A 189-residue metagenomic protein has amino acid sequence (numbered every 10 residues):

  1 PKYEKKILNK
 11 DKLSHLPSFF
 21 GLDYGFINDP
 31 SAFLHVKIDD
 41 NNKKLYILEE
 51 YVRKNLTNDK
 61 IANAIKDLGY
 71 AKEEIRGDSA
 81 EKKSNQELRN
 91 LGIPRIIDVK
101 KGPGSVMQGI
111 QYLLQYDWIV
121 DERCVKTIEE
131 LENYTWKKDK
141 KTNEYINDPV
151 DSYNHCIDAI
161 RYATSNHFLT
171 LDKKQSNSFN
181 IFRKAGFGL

Functional and structural regions predicted by a protein language model:
P1-G25: ATPase catalytic-site recognition across NTP-hydrolyzing enzymes
D23-G25, Y51, A80, I160: Anionic group-transfer/hydrolysis microenvironments
F26, I38, T164, F168: Hydrophobic/aromatic-lined pockets within catalytic cores
F26-P30, N42-K43: Coil-to-beta-strand transition motifs
S31-K37, R161: Short beta-strand scaffold segments in enzyme catalytic cores
L34, D40-D151, T170-L171, F187-L189: Mg2+-dependent endonuclease catalytic cores in nucleic-acid-processing enzymes, primarily RNase H-like
V150-L171: Acidic, Mg2+-coordinating catalytic module of metal-dependent nucleases/exonucleases that use a two-metal-ion mechanism
H167-L189: Acidic two-metal-ion nuclease catalytic site recognized across multiple nuclease folds, prominently DnaQ/RNase D-T
